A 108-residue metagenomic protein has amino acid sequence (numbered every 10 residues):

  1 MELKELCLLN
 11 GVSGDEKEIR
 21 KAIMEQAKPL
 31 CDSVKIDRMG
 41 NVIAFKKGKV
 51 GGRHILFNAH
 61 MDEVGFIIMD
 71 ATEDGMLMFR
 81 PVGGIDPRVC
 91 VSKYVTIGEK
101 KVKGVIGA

Functional and structural regions predicted by a protein language model:
M1-A108: N-terminal hydrophobic/helix-forming segments and targeting peptides
